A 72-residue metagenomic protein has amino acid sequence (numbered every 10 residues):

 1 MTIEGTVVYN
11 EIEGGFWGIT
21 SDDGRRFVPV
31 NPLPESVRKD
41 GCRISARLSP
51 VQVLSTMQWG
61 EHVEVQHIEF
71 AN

Functional and structural regions predicted by a protein language model:
M1-E13, A46, F70: Structural detector for short beta-strands of small beta-barrel domains
I3, G15, D40-I44, W59-E64: A generic structural signal for short beta-strands and their flanking turns/coil linkers
I12-F27: OB-fold (S1/OB) nucleic-acid-binding surfaces
F16-T20, R38, E69-N72: Long luminal/extracellular ectodomains of secretory-pathway precursor proteins
R26, P32-P34, S55, W59: An anionic, turn-rich surface loop/hairpin at beta-sheet edges that serves as a generic interaction/coordination patch
L33-R47: Short nucleic-acid-contacting surface segments enriched for D/E, G, S/T with interspersed K/R
V51-N72: OB-fold/S1-family single-stranded nucleic acid-binding modules
